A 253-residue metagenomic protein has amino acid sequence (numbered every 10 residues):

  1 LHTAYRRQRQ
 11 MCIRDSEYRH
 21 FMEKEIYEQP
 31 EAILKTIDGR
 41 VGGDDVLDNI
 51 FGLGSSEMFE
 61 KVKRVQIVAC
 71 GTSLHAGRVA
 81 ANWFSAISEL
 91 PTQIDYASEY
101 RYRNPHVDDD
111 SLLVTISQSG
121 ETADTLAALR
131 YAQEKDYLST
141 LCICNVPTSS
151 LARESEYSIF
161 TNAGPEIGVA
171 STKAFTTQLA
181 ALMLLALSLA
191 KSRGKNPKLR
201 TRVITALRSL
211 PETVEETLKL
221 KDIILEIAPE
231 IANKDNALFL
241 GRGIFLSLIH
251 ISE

Functional and structural regions predicted by a protein language model:
L1-R9, I13, I249-E253: Single conserved hydrophobic/aromatic residue that forms the stacking wall/gate of nucleotide- or nucleobase-binding
Y5, M58, H106-V107, L151 (+1 more regions): Structural alpha-helical scaffold elements that stabilize or flank donor/cofactor-binding regions in carbohydrate
R6-Q10, R14-P30, L34-K35: Intein/HINT protein-splicing elements and their conserved insertion hotspots or analogous self-processing inserts
R19, S73, G77, H106 (+7 more regions): Active-site-proximal structural scaffolding
Q29-Q66, Y157-L248, S252: Active-site phosphate/pyrophosphate-binding segments
E31-N49, G54-L113, E121, S139-L141 (+3 more regions): Anionic-ligand anchoring segments at beta-strand to alpha-helix junctions in alpha/beta enzyme folds, i.e., glycine
L112-S117, L210-V214: Short, basic, glycine/proline-bearing loop/turn elements
L113-L182, L187-L189: Phosphate/diphosphate-binding loops
